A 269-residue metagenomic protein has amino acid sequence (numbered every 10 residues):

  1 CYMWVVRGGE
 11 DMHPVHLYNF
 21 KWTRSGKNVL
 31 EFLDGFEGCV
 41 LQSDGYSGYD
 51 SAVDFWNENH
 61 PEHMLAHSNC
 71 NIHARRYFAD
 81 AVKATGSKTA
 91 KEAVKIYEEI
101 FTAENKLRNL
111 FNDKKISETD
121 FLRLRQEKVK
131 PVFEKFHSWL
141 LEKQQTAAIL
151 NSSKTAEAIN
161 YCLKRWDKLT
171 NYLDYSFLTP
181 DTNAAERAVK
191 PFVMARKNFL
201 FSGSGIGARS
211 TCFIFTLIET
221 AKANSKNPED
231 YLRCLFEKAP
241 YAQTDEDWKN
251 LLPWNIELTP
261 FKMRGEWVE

Functional and structural regions predicted by a protein language model:
C1-E269: Catalytic center-proximal scaffold of phosphoryl-transfer enzymes
